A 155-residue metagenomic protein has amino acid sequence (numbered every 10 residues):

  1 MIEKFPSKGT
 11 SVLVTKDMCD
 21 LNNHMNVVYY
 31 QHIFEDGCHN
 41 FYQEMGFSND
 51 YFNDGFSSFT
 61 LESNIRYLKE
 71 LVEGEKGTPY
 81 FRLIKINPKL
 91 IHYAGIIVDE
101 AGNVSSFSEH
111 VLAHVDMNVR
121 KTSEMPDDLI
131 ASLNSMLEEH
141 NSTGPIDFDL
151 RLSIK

Functional and structural regions predicted by a protein language model:
I2-L61, D116-K155: Hot-dog-fold acyl-thioester-processing enzymes
K8, F59-L61, G77, I91 (+1 more regions): Hydrophobic core residues within well-ordered beta-strands of beta-rich domains
S11-V14, R66, V111: Generic structural detector for well-ordered beta-strands
K16, G95-I96, L112: Generic short beta-strand
S63-E100: Hydrophobic beta-sheet segments that form the core/acyl-binding groove of ACP/CoA-dependent acyl-chain-processing
G102-V104: Residue-level signal for glycine
S106-S108, E124: A structural microfeature
